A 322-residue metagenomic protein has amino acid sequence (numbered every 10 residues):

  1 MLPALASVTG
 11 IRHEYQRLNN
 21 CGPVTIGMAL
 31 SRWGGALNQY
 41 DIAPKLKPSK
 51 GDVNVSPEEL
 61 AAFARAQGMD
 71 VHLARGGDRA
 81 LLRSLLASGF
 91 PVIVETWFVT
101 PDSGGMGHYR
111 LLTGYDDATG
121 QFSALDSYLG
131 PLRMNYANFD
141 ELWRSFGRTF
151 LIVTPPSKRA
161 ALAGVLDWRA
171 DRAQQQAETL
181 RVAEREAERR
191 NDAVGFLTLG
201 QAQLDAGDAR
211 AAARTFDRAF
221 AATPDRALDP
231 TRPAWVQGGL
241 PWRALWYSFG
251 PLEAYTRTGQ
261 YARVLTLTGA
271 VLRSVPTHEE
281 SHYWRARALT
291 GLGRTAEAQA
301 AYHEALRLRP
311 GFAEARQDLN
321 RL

Functional and structural regions predicted by a protein language model:
M1-R12, L30, D41-A161: Conserved active-site-adjacent core of cysteine acyl-enzyme catalytic domains
D117-A211, D217-A219: Noncatalytic regulatory segments and standalone regulatory/sensor domains
R185-E186, A219, A270-V271, E304-A305: Canonical positions in the second alpha-helix
Q201-D205, D217-R287: Alpha-helical adaptor scaffolds
Q299-L322: Terminal, low-structured helical/coil segments at or just beyond the last alpha-helical repeat
